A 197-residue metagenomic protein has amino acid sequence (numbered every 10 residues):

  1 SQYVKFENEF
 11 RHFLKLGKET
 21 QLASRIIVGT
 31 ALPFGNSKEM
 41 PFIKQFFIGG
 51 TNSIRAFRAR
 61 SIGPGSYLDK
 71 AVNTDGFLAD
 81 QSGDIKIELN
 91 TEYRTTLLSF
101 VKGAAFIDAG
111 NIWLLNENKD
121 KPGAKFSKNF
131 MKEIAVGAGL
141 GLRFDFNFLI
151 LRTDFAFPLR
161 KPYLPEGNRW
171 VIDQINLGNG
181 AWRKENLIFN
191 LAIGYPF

Functional and structural regions predicted by a protein language model:
S1-Q2, A79-G83, K128-I134, Y163 (+1 more regions): Replace "Gram-negative outer membrane beta-barrel proteins" with "bacterial and organellar outer membrane beta-barrel
S1-T95, A105-K128, I193: C-terminal outer-membrane beta-barrel translocator/porin domains of Gram-negative envelope proteins and their
K18-S24, I85, S99-G103, N147-L151 (+1 more regions): Outer-envelope beta-barrel architecture signal
N90-E92, G137-R143: Short glycine-rich, acidic/polar surface loops and turns
L97-S99, G137: Short hydrophobic "helix-edge" motifs at membrane interfaces and signal-peptide entry regions
A109-K125, F148, F155-G180, K184: C-terminal beta-signal and adjacent terminal beta-strands/loops of Gram-negative outer-membrane beta-barrel proteins
L142-L149, A181-F197: Outer-membrane beta-barrel "beta-signal"
